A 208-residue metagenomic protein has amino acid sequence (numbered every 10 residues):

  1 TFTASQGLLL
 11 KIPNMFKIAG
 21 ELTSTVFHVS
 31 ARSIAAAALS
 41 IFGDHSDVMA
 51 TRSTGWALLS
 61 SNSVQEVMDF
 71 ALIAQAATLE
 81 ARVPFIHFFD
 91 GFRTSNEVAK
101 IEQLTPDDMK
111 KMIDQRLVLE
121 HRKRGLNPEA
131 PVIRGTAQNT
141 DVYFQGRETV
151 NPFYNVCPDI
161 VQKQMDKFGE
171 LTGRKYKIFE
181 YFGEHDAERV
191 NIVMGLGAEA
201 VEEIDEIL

Functional and structural regions predicted by a protein language model:
T1-R52, W56-L79, E202: Thiamine diphosphate
F2, V26-H28, F88-D90, I192-M194: Generic beta-strand/beta-sheet core signal
L10-N14, D47, S63-I73, R93 (+5 more regions): General structural feature for long, well-ordered alpha-helical segments within catalytic domains of soluble enzymes
R32-S33, F89-N96, G195-G197: Glycine-rich beta-alpha junction loops
A37, I41, S60, V64 (+3 more regions): Hydrophobic alpha-helical scaffolding
F85-E180: Conformationally flexible catalytic loops at phosphate/diphosphate-handling active centers
K167-V190, E202-E206: Glycine-/acidic-rich phosphate or pyrophosphate-binding loops and their flanking alpha/beta elements
